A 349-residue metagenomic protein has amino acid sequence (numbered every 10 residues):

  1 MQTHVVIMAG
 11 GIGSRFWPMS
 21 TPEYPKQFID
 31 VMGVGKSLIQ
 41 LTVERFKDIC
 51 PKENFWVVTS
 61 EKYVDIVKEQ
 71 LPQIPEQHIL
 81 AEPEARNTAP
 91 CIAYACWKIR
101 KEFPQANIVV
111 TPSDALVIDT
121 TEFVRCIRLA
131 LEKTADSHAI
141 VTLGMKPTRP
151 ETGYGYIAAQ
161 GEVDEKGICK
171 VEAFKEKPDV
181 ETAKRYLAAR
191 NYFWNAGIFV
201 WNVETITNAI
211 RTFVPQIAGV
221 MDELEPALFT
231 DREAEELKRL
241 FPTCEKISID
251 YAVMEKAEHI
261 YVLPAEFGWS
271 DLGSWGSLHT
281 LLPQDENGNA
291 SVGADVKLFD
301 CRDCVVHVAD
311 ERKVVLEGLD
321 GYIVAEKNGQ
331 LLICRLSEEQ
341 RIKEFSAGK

Functional and structural regions predicted by a protein language model:
M1-I7, R15-P22, G33-P112, I118-R128: Conserved N-terminal catalytic core of the sugar/cofactor nucleotidyltransferase
I7-A9, V58, V109-P112, T142-K146 (+3 more regions): Short beta-strand segments
I39, A95, D114, I157 (+3 more regions): Residue-level signal for inorganic ion chemistry
V57, L80-A81, V110, V141-L143 (+2 more regions): General beta-strand structural signal in soluble alpha/beta enzymes
T120-K238, Y261, E311, L336: Conserved core of the sugar-phosphate nucleotidyltransferase
V203-K349: Left-handed beta-helix
